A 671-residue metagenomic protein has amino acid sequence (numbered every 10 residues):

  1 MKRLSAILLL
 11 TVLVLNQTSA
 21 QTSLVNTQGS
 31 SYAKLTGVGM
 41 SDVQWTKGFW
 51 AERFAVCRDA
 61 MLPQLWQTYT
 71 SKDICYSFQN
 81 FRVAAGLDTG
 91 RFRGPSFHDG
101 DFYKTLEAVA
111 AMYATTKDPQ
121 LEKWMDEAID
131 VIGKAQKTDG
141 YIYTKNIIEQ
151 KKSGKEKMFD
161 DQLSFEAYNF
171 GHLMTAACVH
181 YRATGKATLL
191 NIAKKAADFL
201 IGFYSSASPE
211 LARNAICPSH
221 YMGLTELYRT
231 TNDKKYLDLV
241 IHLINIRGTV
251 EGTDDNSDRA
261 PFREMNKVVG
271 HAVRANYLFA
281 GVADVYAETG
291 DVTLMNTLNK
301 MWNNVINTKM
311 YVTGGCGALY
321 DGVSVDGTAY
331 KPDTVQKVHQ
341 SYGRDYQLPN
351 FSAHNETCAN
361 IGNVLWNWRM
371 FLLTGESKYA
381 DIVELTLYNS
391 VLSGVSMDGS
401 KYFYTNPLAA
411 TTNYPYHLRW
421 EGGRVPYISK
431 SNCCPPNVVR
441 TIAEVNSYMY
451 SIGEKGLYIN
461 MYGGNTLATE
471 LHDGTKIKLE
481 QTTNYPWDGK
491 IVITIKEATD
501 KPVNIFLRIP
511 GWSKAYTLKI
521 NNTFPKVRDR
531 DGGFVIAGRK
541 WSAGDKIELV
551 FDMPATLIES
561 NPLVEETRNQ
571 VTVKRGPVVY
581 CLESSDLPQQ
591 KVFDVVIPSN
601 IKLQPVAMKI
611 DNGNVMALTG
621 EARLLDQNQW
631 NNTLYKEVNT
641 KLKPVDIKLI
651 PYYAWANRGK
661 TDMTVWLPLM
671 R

Functional and structural regions predicted by a protein language model:
M1-S23: Bacterial Sec-dependent N-terminal signal peptides
Q21-D101, D126-I148: Low-complexity, Ser/Thr/Pro/Gly-enriched N-terminal "stalk/linker" regions
Q21-T22, A33, A84-F102, G154-N169 (+5 more regions): Solvent-exposed loop and edge beta-strand segments that line ligand/cofactor-binding and catalytic clefts
T22, L298, D381-N389, G394-T494 (+3 more regions): C-terminal beta-rich recognition modules with glycine/proline-rich loops and embedded aromatic residues
G48-E52, V56-D59, L106-P119, G171-K186 (+8 more regions): Well-ordered alpha-helical scaffold segments within catalytic/enzyme domains
A84-F97, Y103, E107, M112-P218 (+3 more regions): Extended ligand-binding groove/face enriched in aromatic
A287-T308, L348-S400: Catalytic-core region of carbohydrate-active enzymes that cleave or remodel glycosidic bonds
D500-N521: Beta-strand-rich binding/interaction modules
